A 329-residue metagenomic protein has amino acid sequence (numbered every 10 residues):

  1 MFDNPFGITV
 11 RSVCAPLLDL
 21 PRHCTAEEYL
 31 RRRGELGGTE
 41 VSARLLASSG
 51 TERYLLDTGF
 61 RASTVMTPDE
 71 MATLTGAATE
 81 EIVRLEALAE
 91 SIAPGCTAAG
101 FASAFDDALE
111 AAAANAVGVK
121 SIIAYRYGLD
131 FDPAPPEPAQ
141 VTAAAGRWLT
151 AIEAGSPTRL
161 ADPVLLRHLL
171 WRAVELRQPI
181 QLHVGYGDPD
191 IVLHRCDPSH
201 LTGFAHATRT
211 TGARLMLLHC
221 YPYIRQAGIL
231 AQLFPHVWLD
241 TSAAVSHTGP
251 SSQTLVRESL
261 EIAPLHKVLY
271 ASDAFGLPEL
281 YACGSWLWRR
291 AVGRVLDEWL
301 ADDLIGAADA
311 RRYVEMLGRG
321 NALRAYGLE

Functional and structural regions predicted by a protein language model:
M1-L36, L265-K267, A282-E329: Mid-to-C-terminal alpha-helical segments outside catalytic/metal-binding sites
A26-Y29, A89-C96, A154-G155, V237-V245: Short, basic, glycine/proline-bearing loop/turn elements
T39, L45-P179: Active-site gating/metal-coordination segments in enzymes
S42-A43, V65-D69, F105-L109, L170 (+6 more regions): Generic structural signal for well-ordered alpha-helices, preferentially at hydrophobic/aromatic core positions
G59, R84-E90, I122-R126, G185-P189 (+3 more regions): Active-site beta-loop-alpha junctions enriched in small/polar residues
A72-I82, V237, K267, V292-W299: Structural alpha-beta junctions
A143-Y270, N321: Catalytic pocket-lining loop regions of alpha/beta-barrel enzymes, especially the amidohydrolase/enolase/GH5 lineages
L277-Y281: Short active-site-adjacent structural elements
